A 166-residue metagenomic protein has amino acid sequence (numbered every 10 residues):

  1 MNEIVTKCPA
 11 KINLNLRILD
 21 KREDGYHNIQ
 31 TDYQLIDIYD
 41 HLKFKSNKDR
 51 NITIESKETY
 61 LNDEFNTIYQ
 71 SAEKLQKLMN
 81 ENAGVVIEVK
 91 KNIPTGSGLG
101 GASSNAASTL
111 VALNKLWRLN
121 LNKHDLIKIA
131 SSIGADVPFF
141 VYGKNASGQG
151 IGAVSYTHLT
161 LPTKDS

Functional and structural regions predicted by a protein language model:
M1-S97, K115, L119-H124: ATP-binding N-lobe of GHMP and related small-molecule kinases
G25, V141-Y142, L159: Short glycine/proline-enriched turns and hinge-like loops at secondary-structure junctions
H27-I29, G150-Y156: Glycine-rich, charged/polar anion/phosphate-binding loops that engage phosphate groups from diverse ligands
L75-Q76, L113, G134, L161: Generic helix-packing signal
E81-G152: Gly/Ser-rich oxyanion-binding loop with an adjacent helix/lid that shapes the negatively charged ligand pocket
T157-T163: Conserved small/polar residues in nucleotide/adenosyl-binding loops
S166: Conserved beta-strand-loop-short alpha-helix elements that form and flank the Mn2+/Mg2+-coordinating active site
